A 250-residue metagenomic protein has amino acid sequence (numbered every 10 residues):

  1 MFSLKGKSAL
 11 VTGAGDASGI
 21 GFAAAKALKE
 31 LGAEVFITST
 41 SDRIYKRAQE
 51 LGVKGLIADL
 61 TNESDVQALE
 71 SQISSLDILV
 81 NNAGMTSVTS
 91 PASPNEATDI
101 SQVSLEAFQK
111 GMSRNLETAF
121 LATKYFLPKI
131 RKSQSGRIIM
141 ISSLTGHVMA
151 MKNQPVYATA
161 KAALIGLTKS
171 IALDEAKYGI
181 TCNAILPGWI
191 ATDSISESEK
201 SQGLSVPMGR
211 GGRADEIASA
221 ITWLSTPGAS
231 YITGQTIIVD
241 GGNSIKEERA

Functional and structural regions predicted by a protein language model:
S3-E34: Canonical Rossmann dinucleotide-binding motif of NAD(H)/NADP(H)-dependent dehydrogenases/reductases, specifically
G13, A17, Q102-L105, R137-A163 (+1 more regions): Catalytic loop of short-chain dehydrogenase/reductase
M85, D99-F120, I139, L164 (+1 more regions): Catalytic Tyr-X3-Lys loop
T86-Q109, K152-V156, S194-S196: Conserved mid-core segment of classical short-chain dehydrogenase/reductases
K110-K132, A172-L173, K177, T226: Amphipathic alpha-helical dimer-interface segment in Rossmann-like NAD(P)H-dependent oxidoreductases
S135, A176, T181, I232-G234: Short, small/polar-rich loop/turn modules that mediate ligand/substrate recognition or access, typified
V206-I217, G228: A conserved structural motif in NAD(P)-dependent oxidoreductases
T222, T233-A250: Short C-terminal tail/terminal secondary-structure segment of NAD(P)H-dependent dehydrogenase/reductase domains
